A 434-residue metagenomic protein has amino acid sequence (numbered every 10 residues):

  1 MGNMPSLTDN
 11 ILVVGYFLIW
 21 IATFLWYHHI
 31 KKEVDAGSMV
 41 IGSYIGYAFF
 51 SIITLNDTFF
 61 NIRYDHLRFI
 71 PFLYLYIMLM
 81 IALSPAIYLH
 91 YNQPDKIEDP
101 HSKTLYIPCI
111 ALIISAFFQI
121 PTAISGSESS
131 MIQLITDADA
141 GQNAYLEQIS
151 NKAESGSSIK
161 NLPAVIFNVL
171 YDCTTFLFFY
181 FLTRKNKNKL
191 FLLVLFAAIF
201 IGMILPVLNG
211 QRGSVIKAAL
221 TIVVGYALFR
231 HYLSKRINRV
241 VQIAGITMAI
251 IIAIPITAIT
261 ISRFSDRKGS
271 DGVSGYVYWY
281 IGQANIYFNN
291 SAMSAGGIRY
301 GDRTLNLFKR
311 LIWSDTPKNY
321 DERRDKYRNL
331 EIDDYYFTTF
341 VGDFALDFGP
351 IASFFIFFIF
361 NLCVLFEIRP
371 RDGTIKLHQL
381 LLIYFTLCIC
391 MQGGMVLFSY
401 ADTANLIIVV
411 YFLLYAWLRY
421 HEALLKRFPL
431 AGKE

Functional and structural regions predicted by a protein language model:
M1-L105, C109, I114, L195 (+3 more regions): N-terminal "leader" segments that precede or initiate the main folded domain
G2-I11, Y91-Y232, I254-R263: Membrane-embedded catalytic interface detector for glycan/lipid assembly enzymes
N3-T8, A138-N161, I251-L365: Small-residue-enriched transmembrane helix-hairpin modules in multi-pass membrane proteins
N10-W20, Y76-I77, L105-Q119, P163-F176 (+2 more regions): Hydrophobic alpha-helical transmembrane segments
L18-I30, Y171-K185, F355-P370, L424 (+1 more regions): Hydrophobic, aromatic-rich transmembrane alpha-helices and their immediate juxtamembrane boundary segments
T23-I30, F179-K185, I201-N209, F344-L346 (+2 more regions): Hydrophobic alpha-helical transmembrane segments
I30-G37, F179-V194, I368-L380: Membrane-interface helix-loop-helix junctions at transmembrane boundaries of multi-pass membrane enzymes, predominantly
D333-G342, L346-E434: Hydrophobic alpha-helical segments
